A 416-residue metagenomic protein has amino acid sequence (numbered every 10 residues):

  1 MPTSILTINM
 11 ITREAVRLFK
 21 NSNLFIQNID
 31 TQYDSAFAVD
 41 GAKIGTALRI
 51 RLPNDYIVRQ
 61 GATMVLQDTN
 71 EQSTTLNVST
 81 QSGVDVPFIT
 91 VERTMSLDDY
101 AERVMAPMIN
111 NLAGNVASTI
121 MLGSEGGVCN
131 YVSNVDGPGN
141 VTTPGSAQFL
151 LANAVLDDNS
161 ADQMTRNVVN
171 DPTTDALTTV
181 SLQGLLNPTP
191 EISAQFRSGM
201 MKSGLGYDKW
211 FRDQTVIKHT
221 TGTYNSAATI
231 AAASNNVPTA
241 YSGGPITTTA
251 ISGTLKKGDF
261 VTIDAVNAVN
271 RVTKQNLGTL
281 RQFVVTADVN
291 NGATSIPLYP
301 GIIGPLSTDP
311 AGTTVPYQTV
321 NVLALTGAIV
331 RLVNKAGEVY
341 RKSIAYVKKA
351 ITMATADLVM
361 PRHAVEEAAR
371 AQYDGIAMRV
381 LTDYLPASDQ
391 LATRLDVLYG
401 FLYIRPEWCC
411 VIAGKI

Functional and structural regions predicted by a protein language model:
M1-T74, V78, C409: N-terminal "assembly arms/tails" that initiate or stabilize quaternary assembly in self-assembling proteins
P2-S4, R51, R93-M95, T294 (+2 more regions): Long, position-biased, composition-driven segments near the start of the mature protein
Y33-A42, S146-V180: Short, low-complexity, charged/polar segments at coil/turn and helix-coil boundaries
D34-V39, N140-A147, Y241, P245-G253: Surface-exposed ligand/attachment interfaces on beta-rich extracellular proteins
I50, L76-G145, D157-T174, F196-D213 (+1 more regions): Long, contiguous amphipathic alpha-helices that act as assembly "spine/axial" helices in icosahedral shell and virion
Q163, L177-G301, P305, Q318 (+1 more regions): Autoprocessing Asn-cyclization modules and mimics
A287-I351, A356-V359: Glycine- and charge-enriched low-complexity intrinsically disordered segments
I376-I416: Hydrophobic, glycine-enriched assembly/anchoring segments
